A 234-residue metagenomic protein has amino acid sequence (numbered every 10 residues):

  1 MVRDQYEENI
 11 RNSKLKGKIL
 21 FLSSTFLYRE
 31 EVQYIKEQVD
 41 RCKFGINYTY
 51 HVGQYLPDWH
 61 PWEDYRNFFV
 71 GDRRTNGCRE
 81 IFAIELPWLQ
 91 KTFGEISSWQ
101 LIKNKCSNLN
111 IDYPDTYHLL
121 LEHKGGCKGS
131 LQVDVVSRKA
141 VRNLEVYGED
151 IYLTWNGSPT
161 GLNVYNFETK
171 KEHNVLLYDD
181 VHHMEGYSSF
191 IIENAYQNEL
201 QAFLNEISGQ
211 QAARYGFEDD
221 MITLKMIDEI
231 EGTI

Functional and structural regions predicted by a protein language model:
M1, L27, R138, I222: Glycine-/small-residue-rich active-site loops that bind phosphorylated ligands and cofactors
M1-T25: Beta-strand-loop-alpha-helix segment that lines the small-molecule cofactor/substrate pocket of alpha/beta enzymes
R3-D4, Y55-H60, T154-N156: A short beta-to-alpha transition loop/helix N-cap that caps and shapes the active-site region
Y6, V32, E85-L89, Q197-Q201 (+1 more regions): A general structural signal for well-ordered alpha-helical segments in protein cores
I10, L15, K124, F190 (+1 more regions): C-terminal helix-rich "cap/oligomerization" subdomain common to oxidoreductases
F26-I102, S107-N110: Predominantly a Rossmann-like dinucleotide-binding segment in NAD(P)-dependent oxidoreductases
L109-D112, K124-N198: NAD(P)-dinucleotide binding in Rossmann-like oxidoreductases
